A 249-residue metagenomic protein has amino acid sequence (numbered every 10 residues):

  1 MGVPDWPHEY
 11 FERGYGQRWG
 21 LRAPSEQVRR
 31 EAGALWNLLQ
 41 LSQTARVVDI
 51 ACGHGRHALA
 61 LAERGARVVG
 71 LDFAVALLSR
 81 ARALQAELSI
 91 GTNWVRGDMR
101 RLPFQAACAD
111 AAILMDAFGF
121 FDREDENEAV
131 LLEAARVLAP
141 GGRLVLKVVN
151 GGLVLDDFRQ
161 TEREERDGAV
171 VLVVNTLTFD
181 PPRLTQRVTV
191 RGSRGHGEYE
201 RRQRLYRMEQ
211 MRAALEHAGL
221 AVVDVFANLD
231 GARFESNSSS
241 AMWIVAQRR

Functional and structural regions predicted by a protein language model:
M1-A45: Conserved class I S-adenosyl-L-methionine
V48, G55-R101: Class I SAM-dependent methyltransferase SAM/SAH-binding core
R100-A111: A short acidic, Gly/Pro-enriched loop at the edge of an enzyme's catalytic core that lines a small-molecule cofactor
D110-D125: A short SAM/SAH-binding and catalytic strip from SAM-dependent methyltransferases
E128-P140: A short glycine-rich, Lys/Arg-flanked "PGG" loop and its adjoining helix->strand segment in the class I
V145-A214: SAM-dependent methyltransferase
M208-R249: C-terminal lobe and adjacent flexible extensions of AdoMet/dcAdoMet transferase-like proteins
